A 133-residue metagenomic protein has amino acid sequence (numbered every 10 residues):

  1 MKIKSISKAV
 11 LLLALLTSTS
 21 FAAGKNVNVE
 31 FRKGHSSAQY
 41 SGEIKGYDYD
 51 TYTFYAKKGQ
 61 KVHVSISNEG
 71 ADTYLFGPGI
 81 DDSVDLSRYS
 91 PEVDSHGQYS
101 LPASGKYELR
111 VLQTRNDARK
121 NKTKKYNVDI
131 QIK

Functional and structural regions predicted by a protein language model:
M1-V10: Bacterial N-terminal signal peptides that target proteins for export
K4, T19-S20: Absolute N-terminal positional cue centered near the fourth residue
A9-S18: Bacterial N-terminal signal peptides
T19, F76-G77, N121: Short linear functional motifs in flexible/disordered or boundary regions
A22-T53, G59, Q131-K133: Non-catalytic extracellular/lumenal accessory regions of secreted precursors
A23-R32, Y107-K133: C-terminal edge strands of extracellular/lumenal beta-sandwich accessory domains
I44-K106, R110-T114: Acidic, Ser/Thr/Pro-rich low-complexity intrinsically disordered segments
